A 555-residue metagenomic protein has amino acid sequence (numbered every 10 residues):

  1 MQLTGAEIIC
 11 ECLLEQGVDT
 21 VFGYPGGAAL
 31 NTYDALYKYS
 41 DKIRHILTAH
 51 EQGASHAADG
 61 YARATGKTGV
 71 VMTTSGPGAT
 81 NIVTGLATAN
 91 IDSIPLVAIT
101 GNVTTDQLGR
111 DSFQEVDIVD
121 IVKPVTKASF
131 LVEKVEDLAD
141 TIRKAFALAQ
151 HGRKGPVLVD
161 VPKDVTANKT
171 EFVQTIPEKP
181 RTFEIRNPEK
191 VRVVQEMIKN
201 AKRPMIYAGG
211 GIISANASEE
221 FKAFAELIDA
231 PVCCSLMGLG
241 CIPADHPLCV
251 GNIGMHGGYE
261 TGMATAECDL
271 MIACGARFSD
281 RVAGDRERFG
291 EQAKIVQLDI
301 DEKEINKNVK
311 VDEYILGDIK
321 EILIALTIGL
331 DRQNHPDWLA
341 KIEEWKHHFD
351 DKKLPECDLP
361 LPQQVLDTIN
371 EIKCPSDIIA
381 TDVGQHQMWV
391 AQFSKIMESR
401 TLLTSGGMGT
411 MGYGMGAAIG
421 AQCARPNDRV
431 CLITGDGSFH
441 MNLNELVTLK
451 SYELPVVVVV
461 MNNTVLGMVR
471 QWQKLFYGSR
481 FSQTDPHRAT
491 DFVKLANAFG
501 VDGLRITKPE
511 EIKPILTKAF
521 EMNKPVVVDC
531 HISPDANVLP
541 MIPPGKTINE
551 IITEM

Functional and structural regions predicted by a protein language model:
M1-L330, T368, I372-P375, P455-V458 (+4 more regions): N-terminal alpha/beta PP-like core and its mobile active-site loop of ThDP/TPP-dependent enzymes
A6-I9, L14-D19, G27, T32-Y37 (+2 more regions): Active-site diphosphate/adenylate-binding microenvironment
I99, L108-Q114, M255, N306-N308 (+4 more regions): Thiamine diphosphate
G101-N102, D301, G384, G435-G437: An acidic- and aromatic-residue-enriched active-site/binding cleft used to recognize and process polar
F130-E133, E356, L504: Glycine- and charged-residue-rich phosphate/anionic-cofactor binding loop of Rossmann-like
E136, Q174, R192, E196 (+4 more regions): Phosphate/pyrophosphate-binding active-site segments
L158, Q297, A380, I433-T434: Generic enzyme active-site microenvironment
A215, G262, G317-K320, L359 (+3 more regions): Conserved structured core elements
